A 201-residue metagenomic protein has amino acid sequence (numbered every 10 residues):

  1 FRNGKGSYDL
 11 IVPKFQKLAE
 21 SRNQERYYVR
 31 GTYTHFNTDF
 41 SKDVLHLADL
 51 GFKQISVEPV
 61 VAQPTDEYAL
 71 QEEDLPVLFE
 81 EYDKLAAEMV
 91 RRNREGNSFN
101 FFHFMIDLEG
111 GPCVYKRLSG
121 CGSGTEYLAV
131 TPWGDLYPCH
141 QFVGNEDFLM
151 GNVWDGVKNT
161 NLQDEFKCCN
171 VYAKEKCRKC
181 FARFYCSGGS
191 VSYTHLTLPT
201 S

Functional and structural regions predicted by a protein language model:
F1-V60: Radical SAM/AdoMet-radical enzyme domain recognition
V77-G110, H140-S187: C-terminal accessory region of radical SAM enzymes
G111-L118: Short, basic/aromatic recognition patches
C121-G124: Short, small/polar residue-rich loop motifs at catalytic or cofactor-binding pockets
T131: Short, acidic, Ser/Thr-enriched surface-loop or helix-capping motifs
T194-T200: Conserved small/polar residues in nucleotide/adenosyl-binding loops
